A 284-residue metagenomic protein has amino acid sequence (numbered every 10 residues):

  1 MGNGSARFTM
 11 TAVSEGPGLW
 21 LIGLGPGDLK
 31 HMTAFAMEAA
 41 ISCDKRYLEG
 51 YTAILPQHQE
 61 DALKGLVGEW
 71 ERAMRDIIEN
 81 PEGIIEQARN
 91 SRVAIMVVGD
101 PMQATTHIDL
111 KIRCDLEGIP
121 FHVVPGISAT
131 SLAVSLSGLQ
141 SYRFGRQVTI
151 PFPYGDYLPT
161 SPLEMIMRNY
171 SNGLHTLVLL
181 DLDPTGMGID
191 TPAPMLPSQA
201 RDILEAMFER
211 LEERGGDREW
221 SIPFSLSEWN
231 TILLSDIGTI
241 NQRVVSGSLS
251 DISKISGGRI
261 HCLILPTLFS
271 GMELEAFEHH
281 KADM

Functional and structural regions predicted by a protein language model:
G2-V124: Class I S-adenosyl-L-methionine
A12-I22, F121, S131-M284: Beta-strand/loop-alpha-helix module characteristic of Rossmann-like adenine-cofactor folds
I127-A129: Conserved A3 ("GATE") glycine/threonine-rich loop of ANL adenylate-forming enzymes
